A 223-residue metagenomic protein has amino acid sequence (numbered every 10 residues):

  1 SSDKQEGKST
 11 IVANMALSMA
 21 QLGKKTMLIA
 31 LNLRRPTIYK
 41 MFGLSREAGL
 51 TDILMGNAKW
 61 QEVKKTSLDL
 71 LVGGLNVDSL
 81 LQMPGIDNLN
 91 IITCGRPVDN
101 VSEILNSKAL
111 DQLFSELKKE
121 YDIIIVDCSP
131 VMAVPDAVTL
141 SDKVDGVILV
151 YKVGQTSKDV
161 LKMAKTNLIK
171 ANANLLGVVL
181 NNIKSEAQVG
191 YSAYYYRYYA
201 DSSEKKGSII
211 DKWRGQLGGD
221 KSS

Functional and structural regions predicted by a protein language model:
S1-S223: P-loop NTP-binding module
